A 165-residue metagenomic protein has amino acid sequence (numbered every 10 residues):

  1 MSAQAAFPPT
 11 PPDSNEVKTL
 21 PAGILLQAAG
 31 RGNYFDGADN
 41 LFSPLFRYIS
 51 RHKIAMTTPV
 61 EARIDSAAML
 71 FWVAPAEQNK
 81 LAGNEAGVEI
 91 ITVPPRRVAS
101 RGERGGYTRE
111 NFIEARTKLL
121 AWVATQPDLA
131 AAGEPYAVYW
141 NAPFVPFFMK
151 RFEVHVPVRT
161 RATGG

Functional and structural regions predicted by a protein language model:
M1-G165: A solvent-exposed interaction/effector surface
